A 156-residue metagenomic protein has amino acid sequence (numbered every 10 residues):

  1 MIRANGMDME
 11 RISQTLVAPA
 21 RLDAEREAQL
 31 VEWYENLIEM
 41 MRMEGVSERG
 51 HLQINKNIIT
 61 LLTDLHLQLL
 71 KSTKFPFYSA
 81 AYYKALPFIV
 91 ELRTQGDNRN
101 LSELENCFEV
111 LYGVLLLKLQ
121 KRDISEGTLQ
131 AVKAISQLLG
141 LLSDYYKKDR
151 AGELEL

Functional and structural regions predicted by a protein language model:
M1-E48: N-terminal interaction modules that seed assembly of large macromolecular complexes
R3-N5, L22-Q29, R49-I54, S72-A80 (+2 more regions): Short acidic, glycine/proline-enriched loop segments that cap or flank alpha-helices
R21-E32, Q68-K74, Y83-Q95, G113 (+3 more regions): Extended terminal accessory/targeting regions
Q29-N36, N57, L61-D64, K84 (+3 more regions): Charged, amphipathic alpha-helical oligomerization/scaffolding segments
W33-N36, M40, V46-K56, L104-F108 (+2 more regions): Helix-rich interaction surfaces within compact, conserved domain-sized segments that mediate assembly or partner
V46-V90: Active-site-proximal alpha-helical scaffolds that flank and shape metal-associated catalytic sites
R93-L156: Glycine-rich, aromatic-bearing surface loops/beta-hairpins
